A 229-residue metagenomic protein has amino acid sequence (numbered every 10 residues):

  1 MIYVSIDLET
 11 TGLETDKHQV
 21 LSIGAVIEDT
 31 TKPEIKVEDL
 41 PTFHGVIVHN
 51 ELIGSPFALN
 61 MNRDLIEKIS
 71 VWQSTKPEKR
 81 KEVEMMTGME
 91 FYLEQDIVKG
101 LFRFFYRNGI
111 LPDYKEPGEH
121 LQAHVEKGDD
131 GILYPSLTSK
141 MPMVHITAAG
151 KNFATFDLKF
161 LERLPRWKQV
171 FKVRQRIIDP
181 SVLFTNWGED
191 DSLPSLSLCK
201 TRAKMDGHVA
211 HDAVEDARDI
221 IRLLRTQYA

Functional and structural regions predicted by a protein language model:
I2-V4, T11-K151: Conserved non-catalytic scaffold segment of RNase H-like nuclease domains
E9-T11, T31, F153-A154, K159 (+1 more regions): Anionic group-transfer/hydrolysis microenvironments
E14-K17, L158-E162: A short acidic (Asp/Glu
L93-L101, D157-F160, R176-D179: Amphipathic alpha-helical interface surfaces
T147-A154, K159-F160, P194-A229: Acidic, Mg2+-coordinating catalytic module of metal-dependent nucleases/exonucleases that use a two-metal-ion mechanism
P165-K168, Q227-Y228: Active-site catalytic pocket residues across diverse enzymes, especially alpha/beta-hydrolases
W167-K172, G207: Short, polar/flexible loop-turn hinges at active-site or ligand-entry regions and domain interfaces
V173-L193: Short, flexible loop segments at boundaries between secondary-structure elements
